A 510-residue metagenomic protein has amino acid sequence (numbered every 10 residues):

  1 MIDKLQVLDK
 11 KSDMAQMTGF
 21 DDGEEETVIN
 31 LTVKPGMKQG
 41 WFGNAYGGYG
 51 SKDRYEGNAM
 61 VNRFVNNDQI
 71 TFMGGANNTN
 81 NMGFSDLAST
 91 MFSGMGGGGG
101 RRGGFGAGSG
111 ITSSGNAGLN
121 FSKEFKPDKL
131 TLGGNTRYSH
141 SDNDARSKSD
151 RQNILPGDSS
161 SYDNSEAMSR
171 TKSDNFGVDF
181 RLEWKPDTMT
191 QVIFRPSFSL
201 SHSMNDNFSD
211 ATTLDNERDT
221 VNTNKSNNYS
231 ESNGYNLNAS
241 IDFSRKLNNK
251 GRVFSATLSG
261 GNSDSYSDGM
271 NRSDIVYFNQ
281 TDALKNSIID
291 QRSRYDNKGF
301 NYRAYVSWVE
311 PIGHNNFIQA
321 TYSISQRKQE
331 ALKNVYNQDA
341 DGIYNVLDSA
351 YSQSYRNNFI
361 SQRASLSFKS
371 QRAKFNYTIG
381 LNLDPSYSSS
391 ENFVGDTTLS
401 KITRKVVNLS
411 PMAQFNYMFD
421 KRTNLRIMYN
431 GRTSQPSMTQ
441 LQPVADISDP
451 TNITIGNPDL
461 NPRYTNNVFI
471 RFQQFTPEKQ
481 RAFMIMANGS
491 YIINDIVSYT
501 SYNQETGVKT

Functional and structural regions predicted by a protein language model:
M1-F208, S226-D268, Y302-E330, S367-K369 (+6 more regions): Membrane-proximal, glycine/serine-rich, low-complexity loop/turn segments characteristic of large bacterial
D21-E24, A88-F92, S149-G157, S209-D219 (+5 more regions): Flexible, surface-exposed loop regions and adjacent strand-edge segments of Gram-negative outer-membrane beta-barrel
K34-M37, D215-N216, Q280, N382-S386: A short glycine/small-residue-enriched secondary-structure motif
G40-F42, S390, K509: Short small-residue beta-strand/loop micro-motif enriched in glycine and branched aliphatics
Y46, G103-A107, Y162-M168, N222-Y229 (+5 more regions): Extracellular loop and loop/strand-boundary signature of outer-membrane beta-barrel proteins
R195-N227, V253-R294, T321-A350: Surface-exposed, low-complexity loop segments enriched in small/polar and acidic residues
F317-D420: Signature of Gram-negative outer-membrane beta-barrel scaffolds
